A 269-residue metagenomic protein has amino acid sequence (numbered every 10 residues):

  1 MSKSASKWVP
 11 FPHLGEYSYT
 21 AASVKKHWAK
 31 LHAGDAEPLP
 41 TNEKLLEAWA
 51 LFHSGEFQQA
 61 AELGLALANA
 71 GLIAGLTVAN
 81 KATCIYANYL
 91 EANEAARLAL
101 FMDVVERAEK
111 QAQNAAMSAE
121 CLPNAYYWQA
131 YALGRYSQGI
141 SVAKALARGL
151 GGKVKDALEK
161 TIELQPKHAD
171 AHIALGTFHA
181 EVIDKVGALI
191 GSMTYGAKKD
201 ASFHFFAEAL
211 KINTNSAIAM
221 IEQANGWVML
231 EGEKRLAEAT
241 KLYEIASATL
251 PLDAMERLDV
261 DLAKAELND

Functional and structural regions predicted by a protein language model:
M1-A143, R148-Q165, D170, E233-D269: N-terminal alpha-helical interaction modules that lie
F52, T194, V228-E231: Hydrophobic/aromatic side-chain positions at a characteristic register within alpha-helices of tetratricopeptide repeats
I85-E91, V182-K185, G226-W227: Short regulatory "switch" loops immediately downstream of catalytic or recognition motifs within protein catalytic
Y126-Q129, A157, H172-L175, F205 (+1 more regions): TPR/Sel1-like alpha-solenoid repeat signature
Q165-N213: Alpha-helical adaptor scaffolds
F203-E244: Glycine/small-residue-rich hydrophobic helix-like segments
